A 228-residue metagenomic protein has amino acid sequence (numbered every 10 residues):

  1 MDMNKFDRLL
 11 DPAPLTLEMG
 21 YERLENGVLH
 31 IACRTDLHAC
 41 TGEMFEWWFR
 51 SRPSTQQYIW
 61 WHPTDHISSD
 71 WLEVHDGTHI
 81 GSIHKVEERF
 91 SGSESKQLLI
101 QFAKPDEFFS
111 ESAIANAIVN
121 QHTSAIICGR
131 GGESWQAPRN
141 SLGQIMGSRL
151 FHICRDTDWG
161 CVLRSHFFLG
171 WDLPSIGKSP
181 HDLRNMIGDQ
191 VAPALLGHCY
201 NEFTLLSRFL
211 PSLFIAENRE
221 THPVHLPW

Functional and structural regions predicted by a protein language model:
M1-N26, R139-W228: Terminal "cap-and-tail" regions of soluble proteins that handle hydrophobic small molecules
D2-I83: Hydrophobic ligand-binding cavity/cleft-lining segments
H30, H38, H62, H66 (+9 more regions): Histidine (H) residue identity feature
H30-R34, S124-W135, R149-I153, G160-H166: Ordered hydrophobic segments in well-structured contexts
T41, S93-S95, G188: Alpha-helix initiation/capping motif
E46, Y58-I59, E133, T157 (+2 more regions): Short, low-complexity intrinsically disordered segments
R52, Q97-K104, K178, D182-M186: Surface-exposed flexible segments
H66-G143: Glycine-rich portal/gate segments that line the openings of hydrophobic small-molecule binding cavities
